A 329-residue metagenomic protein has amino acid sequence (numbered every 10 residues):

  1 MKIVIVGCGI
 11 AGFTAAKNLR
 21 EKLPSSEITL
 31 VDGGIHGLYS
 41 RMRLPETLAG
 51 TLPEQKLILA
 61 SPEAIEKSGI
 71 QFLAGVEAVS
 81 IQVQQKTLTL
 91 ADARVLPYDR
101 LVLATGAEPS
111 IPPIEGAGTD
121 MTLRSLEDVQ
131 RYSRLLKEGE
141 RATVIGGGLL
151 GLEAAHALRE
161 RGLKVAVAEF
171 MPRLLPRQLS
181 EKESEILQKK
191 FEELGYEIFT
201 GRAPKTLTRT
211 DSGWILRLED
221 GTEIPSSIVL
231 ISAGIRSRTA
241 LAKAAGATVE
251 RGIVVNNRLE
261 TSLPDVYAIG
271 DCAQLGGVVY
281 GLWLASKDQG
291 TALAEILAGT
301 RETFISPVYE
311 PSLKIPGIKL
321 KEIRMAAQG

Functional and structural regions predicted by a protein language model:
M1-I70, A155-Q178: Beta1-alpha1 glycine-rich phosphate/pyrophosphate-binding loop at the start of Rossmann-like nucleotide-binding domains
M1-K2, C8, C272-G329: Mid-to-C-terminal Rossmann-like scaffold of FAD/NAD(P)H-dependent oxidoreductases
L57-I58, R141, G151-T206, F304-P316 (+1 more regions): Rossmann-like dinucleotide-binding cores of NAD(P)H-dependent redox enzymes
K67-Q82, L194-P204: A conserved beta-strand/loop element that lines the FAD pocket in flavoprotein oxidoreductases
I81-V95, T208-E223: Conserved beta-strand-loop-beta-strand element in the redox core of flavoprotein oxidoreductases
T105-R161, V255: Glycine-rich dinucleotide-binding loop and its adjacent helix/turn
G118-G139, I215-R217, T222-E295: FAD-site-proximal beta/loop scaffold in flavoenzymes
